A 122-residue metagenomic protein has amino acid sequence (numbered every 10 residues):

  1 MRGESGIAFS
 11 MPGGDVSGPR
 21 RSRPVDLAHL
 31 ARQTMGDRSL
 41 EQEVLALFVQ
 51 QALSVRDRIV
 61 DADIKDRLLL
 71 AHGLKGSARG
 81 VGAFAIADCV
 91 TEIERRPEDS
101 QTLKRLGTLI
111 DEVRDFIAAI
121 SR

Functional and structural regions predicted by a protein language model:
M1-A28, S39, E43-R58, S77-E92 (+1 more regions): Amphipathic, coiled-coil-like alpha-helical segments
T34-D37: Cyclic nucleotide-binding regulatory module and flanking cytosolic helices
S54-L68: Helix-loop segments that flank and shape redox-cofactor active sites
L74: An anion-binding catalytic pocket shared by soluble metabolic enzymes
